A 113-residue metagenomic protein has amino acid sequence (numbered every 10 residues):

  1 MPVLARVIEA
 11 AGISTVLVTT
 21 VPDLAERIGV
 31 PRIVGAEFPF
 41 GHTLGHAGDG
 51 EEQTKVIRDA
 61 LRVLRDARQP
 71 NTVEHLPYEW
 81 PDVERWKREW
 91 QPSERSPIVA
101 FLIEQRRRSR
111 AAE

Functional and structural regions predicted by a protein language model:
M1-I28: Short, acidic/small-residue loops that bind anionic groups at enzyme active sites
T15, I33-G35, V73: Conserved beta-strand scaffold positions in the cores of enzyme catalytic domains, especially in NTP/NDP-utilizing
L17, V21-L24, E37-G41, I98: Generic alpha-helix detector with strongest preference for long hydrophobic helices that associate with membranes
R27, P31-R58: A structural-propensity feature for long, helix-poor, extended segments
D59-E113: Extended, histidine- and acidic-residue-enriched regions that form the cofactor-binding/catalytic faces
